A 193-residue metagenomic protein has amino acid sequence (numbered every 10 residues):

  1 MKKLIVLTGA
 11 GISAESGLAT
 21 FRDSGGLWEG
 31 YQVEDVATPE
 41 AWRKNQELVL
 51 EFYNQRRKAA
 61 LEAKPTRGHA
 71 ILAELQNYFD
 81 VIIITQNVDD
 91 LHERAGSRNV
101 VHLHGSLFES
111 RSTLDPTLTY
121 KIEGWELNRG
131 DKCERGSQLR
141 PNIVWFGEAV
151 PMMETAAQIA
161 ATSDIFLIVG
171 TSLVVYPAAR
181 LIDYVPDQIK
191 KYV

Functional and structural regions predicted by a protein language model:
M1-V193: Conserved catalytic core of sirtuin-type NAD+-dependent deacylases
